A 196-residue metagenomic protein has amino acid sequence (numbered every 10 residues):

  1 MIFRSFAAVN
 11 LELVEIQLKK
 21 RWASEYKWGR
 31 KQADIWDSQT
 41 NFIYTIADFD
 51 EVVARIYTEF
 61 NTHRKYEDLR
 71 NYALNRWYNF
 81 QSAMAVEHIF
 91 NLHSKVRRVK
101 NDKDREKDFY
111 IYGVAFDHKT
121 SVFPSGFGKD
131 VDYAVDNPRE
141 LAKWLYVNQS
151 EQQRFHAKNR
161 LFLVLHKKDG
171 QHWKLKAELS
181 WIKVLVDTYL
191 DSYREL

Functional and structural regions predicted by a protein language model:
M1-R105, T120-L196: Nucleic-acid endonuclease domains
F109, V114-T120: Conserved catalytic cores of phosphodiester-cleaving nucleases, focusing on short active-site segments
